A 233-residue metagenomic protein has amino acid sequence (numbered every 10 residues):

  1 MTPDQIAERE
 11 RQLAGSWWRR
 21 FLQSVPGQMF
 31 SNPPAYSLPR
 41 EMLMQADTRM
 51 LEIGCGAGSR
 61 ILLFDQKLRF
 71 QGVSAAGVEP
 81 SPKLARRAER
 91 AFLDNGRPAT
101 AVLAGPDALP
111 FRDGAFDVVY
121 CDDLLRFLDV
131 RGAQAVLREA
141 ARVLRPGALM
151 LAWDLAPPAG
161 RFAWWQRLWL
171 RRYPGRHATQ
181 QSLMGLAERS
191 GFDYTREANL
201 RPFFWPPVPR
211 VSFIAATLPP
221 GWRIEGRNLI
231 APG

Functional and structural regions predicted by a protein language model:
M1-M44, L63: Conserved class I S-adenosyl-L-methionine
L51, A57-A108: Class I SAM-dependent methyltransferase SAM/SAH-binding core
Y120: A conserved beta-strand element that flanks and buttresses the S-adenosyl-L-methionine
Q134-P146: A short glycine-rich, Lys/Arg-flanked "PGG" loop and its adjoining helix->strand segment in the class I
G147-D154: Conserved beta-strand signature within the Rossmann-like core of class I S-adenosyl-L-methionine
A156-Y173: Short, glycine-/aromatic-enriched active-site segment of Class I SAM-dependent methyltransferases
G175-G191: Short alpha-helix
F192-F203: Conserved S-adenosyl-L-methionine
